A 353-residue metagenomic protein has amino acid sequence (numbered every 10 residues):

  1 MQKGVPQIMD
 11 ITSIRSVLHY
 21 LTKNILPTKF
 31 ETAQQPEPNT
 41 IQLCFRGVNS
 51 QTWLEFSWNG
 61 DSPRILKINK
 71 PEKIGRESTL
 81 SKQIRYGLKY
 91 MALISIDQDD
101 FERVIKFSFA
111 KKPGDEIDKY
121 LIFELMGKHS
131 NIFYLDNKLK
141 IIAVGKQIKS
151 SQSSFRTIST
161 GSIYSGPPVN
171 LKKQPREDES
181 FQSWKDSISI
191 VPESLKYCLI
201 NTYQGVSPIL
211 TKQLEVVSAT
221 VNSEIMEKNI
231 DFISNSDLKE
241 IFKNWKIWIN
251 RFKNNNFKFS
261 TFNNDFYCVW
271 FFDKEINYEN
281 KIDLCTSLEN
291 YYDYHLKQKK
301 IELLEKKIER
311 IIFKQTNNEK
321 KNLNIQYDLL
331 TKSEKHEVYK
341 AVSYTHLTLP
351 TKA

Functional and structural regions predicted by a protein language model:
M1-L347: Extended, highly charged segments
T348-A353: A short, hydrophobic C-terminal helix/tail in secreted or cell-surface proteins
